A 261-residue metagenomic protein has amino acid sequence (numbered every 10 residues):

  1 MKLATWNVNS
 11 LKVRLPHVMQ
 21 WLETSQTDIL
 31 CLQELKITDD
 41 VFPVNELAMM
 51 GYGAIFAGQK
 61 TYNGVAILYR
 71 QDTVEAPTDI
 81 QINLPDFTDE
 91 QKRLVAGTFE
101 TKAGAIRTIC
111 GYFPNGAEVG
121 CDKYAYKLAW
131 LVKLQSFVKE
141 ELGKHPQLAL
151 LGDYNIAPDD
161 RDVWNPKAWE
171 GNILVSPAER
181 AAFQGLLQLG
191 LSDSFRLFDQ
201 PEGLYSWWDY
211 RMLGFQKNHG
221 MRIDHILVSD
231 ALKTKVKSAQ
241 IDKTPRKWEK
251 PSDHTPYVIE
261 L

Functional and structural regions predicted by a protein language model:
M1-M49, K60-V65, P158: N-terminal, active-site-proximal structural segment of metallo-dependent hydrolase catalytic domains
M1-S10, A105-G120, L151, H254: Active-site-proximal beta-strand elements of phosphoester/diester hydrolases
L35-T38, F42-E118: Structured beta-strand-rich core segments of catalytic domains in phosphoester-bond hydrolases
M50, W130-I223: Metal-dependent phosphoesterases centered on the DNase I-like endonuclease/exonuclease/phosphatase
T61-T78, G214-K235: Conserved beta strand-loop-helix elements of the APE1-like EEP
R70-Q71, G97-A103, S229-D230, S252 (+1 more regions): Active-site beta-strand termini and strand-to-loop segments that position acidic
I82-F87, F113-L131, A168-N172: Surface-exposed cleft-lining segments at the edges of enzyme active sites
Q240-L261: Surface polyanion/phosphate-binding segment centered on an Asp-His-Pro turn
